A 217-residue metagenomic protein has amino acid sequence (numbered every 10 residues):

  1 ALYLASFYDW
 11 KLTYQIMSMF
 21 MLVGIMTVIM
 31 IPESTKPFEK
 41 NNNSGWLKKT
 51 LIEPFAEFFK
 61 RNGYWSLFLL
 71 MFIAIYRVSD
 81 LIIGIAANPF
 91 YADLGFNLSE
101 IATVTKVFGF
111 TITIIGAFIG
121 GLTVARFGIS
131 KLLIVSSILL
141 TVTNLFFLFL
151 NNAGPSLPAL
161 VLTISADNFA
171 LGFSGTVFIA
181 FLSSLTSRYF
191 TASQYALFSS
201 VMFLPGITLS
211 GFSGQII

Functional and structural regions predicted by a protein language model:
A5, I115-L132, I217: Helix-to-loop junctions at the C-terminal end of transmembrane segments in multipass secondary transporters
L12-M30: Symmetry-related core transmembrane helices of the 12-TM Major Facilitator Superfamily/SLC fold
K36-F68: Juxtamembrane intracellular "pre-TM" segments in multi-pass secondary transporters
N62-I83, S165: Pair of pore-lining "gating" transmembrane helices in MFS-fold secondary transporters
I85-T103: Short amphipathic helix-loop junctions that connect adjacent transmembrane helices in Major Facilitator Superfamily/SLC
I138-P155: C-terminal ends and interior cores of transmembrane alpha-helices in multi-pass membrane transporters/permeases
G172-F190: Intracellular juxtamembrane helix-capping segments at the cytosolic ends of symmetry-related transmembrane helices
Y189-I217: A late C-terminal transmembrane helix in Major Facilitator Superfamily
